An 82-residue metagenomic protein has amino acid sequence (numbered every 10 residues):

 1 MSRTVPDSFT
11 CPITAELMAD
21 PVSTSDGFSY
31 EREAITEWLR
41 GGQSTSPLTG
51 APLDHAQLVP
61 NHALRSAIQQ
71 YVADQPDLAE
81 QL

Functional and structural regions predicted by a protein language model:
M1-L82: Replace "small metal-dependent catalytic modules" with "small catalytic or cofactor-binding modules
